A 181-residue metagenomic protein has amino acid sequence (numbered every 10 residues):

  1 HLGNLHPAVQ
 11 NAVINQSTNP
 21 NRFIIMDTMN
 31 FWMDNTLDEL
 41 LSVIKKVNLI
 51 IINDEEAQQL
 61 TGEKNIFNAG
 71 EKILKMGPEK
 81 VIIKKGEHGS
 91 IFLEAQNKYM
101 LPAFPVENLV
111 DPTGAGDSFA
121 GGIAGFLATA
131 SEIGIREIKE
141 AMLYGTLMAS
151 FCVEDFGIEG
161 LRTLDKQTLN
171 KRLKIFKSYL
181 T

Functional and structural regions predicted by a protein language model:
H1-N4: Short N-terminal targeting/anchoring amphipathic segment
H6, W32-M33, N108: Alpha-helix N-cap/loop-to-helix initiation residues
A8-N11, T36-L37: Short, well-ordered alpha-helical microsegments
Q10-V13, L60: Hydrophobic packing residues within well-ordered alpha-helices of enzyme cores
T18-F23, W32-M100: Conserved phosphate/ATP/ADP-binding segment of small-molecule kinases
M29: Short strand-turn motif at the edge of the Rossmann-like AdoMet-binding core
I66-T181: Conserved phosphate-binding/catalytic region of the ribokinase-like
